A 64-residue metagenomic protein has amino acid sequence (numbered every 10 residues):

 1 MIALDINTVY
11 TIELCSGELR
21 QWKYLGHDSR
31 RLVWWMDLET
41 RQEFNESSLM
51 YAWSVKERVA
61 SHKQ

Functional and structural regions predicted by a protein language model:
I2-A3, L38, A52: N-terminal leader/targeting segments
I2-C15: Short coil-to-beta transition motif at edge beta-strands of beta-rich domains
L14-F44: Basic/aromatic-rich interaction segments and small domains that mediate binding to polyanionic partners
R41-Q64: Intrinsically disordered, low-complexity, charged/polar segments
